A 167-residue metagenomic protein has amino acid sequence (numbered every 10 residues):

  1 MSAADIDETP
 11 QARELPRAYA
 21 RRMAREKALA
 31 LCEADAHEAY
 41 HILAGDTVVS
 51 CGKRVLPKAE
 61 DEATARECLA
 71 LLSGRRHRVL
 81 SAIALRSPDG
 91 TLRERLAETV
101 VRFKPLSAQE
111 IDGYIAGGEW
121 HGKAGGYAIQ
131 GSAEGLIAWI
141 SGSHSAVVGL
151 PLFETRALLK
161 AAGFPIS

Functional and structural regions predicted by a protein language model:
M1-T9: A short beta-strand-loop structural module common to alpha/beta enzyme folds
A12-S167: Anionic-ligand binding patches
